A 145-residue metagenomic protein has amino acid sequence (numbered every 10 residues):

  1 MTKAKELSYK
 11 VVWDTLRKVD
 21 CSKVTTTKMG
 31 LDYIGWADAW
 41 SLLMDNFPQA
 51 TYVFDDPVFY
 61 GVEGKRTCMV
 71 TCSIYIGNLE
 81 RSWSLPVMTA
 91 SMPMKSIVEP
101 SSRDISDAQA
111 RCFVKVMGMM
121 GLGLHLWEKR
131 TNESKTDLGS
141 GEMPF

Functional and structural regions predicted by a protein language model:
M1-F145: Polyanion-binding surfaces on beta-sheet-dominated domains and ring/shell assemblies
